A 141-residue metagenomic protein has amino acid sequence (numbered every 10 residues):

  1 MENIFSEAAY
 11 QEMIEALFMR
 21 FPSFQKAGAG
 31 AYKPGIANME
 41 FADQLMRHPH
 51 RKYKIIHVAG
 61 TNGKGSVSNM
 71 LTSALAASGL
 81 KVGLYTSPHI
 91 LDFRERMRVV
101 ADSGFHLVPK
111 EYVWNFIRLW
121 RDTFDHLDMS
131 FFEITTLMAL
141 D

Functional and structural regions predicted by a protein language model:
M1-G60, V67-N69, S73-S78: Short functional linear segments
F5, A9, A29-Y32, D43-K52 (+1 more regions): ATP-dependent carboxylate-amine ligase catalytic core
N38, K64, F132-T135: Generic hydrophobic secondary-structure packing signal
T61-K64, L84: Gly/Ser/Thr-rich helix-start
K64-S68, L91-R94: Short active-site-adjacent helix-start/loop capping segments
